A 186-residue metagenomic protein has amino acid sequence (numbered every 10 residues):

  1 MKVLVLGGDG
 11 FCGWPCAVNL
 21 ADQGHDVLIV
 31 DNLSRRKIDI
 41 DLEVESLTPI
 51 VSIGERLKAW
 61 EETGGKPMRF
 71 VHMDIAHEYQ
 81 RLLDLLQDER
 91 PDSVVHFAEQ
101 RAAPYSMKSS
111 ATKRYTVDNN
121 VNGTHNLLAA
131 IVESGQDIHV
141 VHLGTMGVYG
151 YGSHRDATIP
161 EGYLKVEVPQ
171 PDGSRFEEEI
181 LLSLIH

Functional and structural regions predicted by a protein language model:
M1-I185: N-terminal Rossmann-like NAD(P)+-binding domain of SDR-like oxidoreductases, especially those catalyzing
